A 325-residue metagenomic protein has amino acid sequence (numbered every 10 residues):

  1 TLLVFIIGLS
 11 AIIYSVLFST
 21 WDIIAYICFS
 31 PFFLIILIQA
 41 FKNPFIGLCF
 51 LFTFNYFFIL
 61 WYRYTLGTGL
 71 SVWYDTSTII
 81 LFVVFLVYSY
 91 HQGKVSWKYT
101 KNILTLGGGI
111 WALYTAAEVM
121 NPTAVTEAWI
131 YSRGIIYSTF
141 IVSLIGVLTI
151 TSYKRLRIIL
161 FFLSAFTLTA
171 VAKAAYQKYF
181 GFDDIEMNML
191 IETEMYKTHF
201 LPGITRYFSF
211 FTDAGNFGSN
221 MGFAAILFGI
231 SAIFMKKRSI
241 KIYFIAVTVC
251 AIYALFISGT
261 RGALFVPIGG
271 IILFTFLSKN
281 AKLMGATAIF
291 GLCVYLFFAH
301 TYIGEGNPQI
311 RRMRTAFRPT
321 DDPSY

Functional and structural regions predicted by a protein language model:
T1-F5, K42-P44: N-terminal membrane topogenic signal
L9-S15, F52-W61, I110-M120, T169-A172 (+2 more regions): Aromatic-anchored segments of alpha-helical transmembrane domains
V16, L34-P44, V83-S96, M120 (+3 more regions): Structural signal for the C-terminal ends of transmembrane alpha-helices and the immediately following loop
W21-A25, T68-T78, I130-I135, S209-G222 (+1 more regions): Membrane-interface micro-motifs in multi-pass membrane enzymes
F32-F33, G109-M120, R157-L190, M195-G203 (+1 more regions): Alpha-helical transmembrane segments of multi-pass inner-membrane proteins
I35-F140: N-terminal hydrophobic segments of proteins, predominantly signal-anchor/transmembrane helices of inner/organellar
G47-L48, W97-W111, T126, G134-Y137 (+1 more regions): Interfacial loop-to-transmembrane-helix boundary motif in multi-pass membrane proteins
A172, K178-F182, S258, T275-P323: A membrane-periplasm/extracellular boundary helix in multi-pass inner-membrane enzymes that assemble envelope glycans
